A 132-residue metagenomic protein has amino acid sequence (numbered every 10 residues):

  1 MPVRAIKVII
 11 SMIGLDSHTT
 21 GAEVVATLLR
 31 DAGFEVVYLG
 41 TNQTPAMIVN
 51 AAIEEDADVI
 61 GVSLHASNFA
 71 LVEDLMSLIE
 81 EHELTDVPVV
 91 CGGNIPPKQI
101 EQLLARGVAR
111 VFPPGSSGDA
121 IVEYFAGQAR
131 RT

Functional and structural regions predicted by a protein language model:
M1-L39, N50, G127-T132: ATP-dependent carboxylate/acyl-activation modules
A22-A32, V36-E123: Cofactor-cradling patches in redox/metallo enzymes
